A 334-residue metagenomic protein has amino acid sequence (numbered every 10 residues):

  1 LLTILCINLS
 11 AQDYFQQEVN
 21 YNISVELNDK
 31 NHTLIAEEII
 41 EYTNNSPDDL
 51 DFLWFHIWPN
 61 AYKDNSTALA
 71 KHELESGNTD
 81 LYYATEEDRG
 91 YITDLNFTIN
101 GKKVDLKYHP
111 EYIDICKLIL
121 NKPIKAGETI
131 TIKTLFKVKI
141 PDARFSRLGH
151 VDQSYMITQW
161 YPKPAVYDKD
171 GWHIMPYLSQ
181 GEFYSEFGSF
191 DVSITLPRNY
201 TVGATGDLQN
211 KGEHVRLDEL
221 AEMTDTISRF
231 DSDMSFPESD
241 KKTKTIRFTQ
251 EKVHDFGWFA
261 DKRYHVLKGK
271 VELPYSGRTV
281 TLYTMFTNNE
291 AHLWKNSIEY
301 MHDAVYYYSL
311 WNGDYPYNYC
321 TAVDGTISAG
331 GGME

Functional and structural regions predicted by a protein language model:
L1-L9: Sec-dependent N-terminal signal peptides
L9-I35, V151-D152: N-terminal, polar/Ser/Thr-rich
H32-N45: Short beta-strand elements of extracellular/lumenal beta-sandwich folds
E38-I40, I57-P59, E128-D142, F190-R198 (+1 more regions): Short, hydrophobic/aromatic-enriched beta-strand segments in well-ordered soluble domains
T43, N78-Q153, D233-I246: A surface-exposed beta-strand-loop module
W54-K103, I157-T158, T195-Y200: Solvent-exposed beta-hairpin/edge-strand motifs
N65-N78, K137-F190, V266, K270-E272: Glycine/proline-rich low-complexity spacer/linker segments in large multi-domain proteins
Y167-D168, W172, E182-E334: Hydrophobic helix-coil surface modules that form long, contiguous segments used for peptide/substrate interaction
